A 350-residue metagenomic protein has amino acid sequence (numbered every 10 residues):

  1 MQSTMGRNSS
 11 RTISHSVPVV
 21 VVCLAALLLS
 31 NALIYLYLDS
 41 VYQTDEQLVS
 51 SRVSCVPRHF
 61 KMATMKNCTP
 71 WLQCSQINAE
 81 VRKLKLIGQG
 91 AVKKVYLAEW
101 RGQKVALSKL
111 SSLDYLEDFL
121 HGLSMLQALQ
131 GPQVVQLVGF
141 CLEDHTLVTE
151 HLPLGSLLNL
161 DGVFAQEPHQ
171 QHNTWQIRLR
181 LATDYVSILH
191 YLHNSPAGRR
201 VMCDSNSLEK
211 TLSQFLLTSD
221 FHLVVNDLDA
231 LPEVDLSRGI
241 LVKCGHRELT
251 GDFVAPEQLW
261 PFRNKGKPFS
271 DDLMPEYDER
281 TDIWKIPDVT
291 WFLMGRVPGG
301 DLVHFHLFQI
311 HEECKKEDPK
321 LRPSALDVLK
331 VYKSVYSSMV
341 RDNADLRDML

Functional and structural regions predicted by a protein language model:
Q2, G6-L86: Juxta-kinase regulatory segment immediately upstream of eukaryotic protein kinase catalytic domains
T69-A128, V135-Q136, L142-D144: ATP-binding glycine-rich loop module of kinase domains
Q136-L181: Conserved structural core of kinase catalytic domains
S187-N206: Protein kinase catalytic-loop region centered on the HRD/HxD motif
C203-G266: Activation segment/activation loop of eukaryotic-type protein kinase catalytic domains
D282: Conserved catalytic-loop aspartate of Hanks-type protein kinases
G300-E317: Conserved C-terminal C-lobe helix
E317-D342: Terminal C-lobe "cap" of eukaryotic-type protein kinase domains
